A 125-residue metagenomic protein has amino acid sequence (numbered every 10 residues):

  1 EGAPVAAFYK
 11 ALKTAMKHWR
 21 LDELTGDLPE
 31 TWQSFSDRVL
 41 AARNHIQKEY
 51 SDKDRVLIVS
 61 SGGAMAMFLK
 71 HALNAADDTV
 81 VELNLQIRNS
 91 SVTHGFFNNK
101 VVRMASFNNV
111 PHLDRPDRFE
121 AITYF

Functional and structural regions predicted by a protein language model:
E1-A6, Q33, K48, D52-R55 (+1 more regions): Acidic, low-complexity terminal tails and accessory targeting/binding regions of phosphate-metabolizing enzymes
E1-R38: Phosphate-handling substructures
R20-L24, Q47, D77: A broad detector of the eukaryotic-type serine/threonine protein kinase catalytic domain
E23, D27, V56, L83: Conserved short-loop catalytic and cofactor-binding motifs
L40-K48: Generic structural signal for well-ordered alpha-helical scaffold segments
D54-G63: Short, well-ordered beta-to-alpha junction loops that form the rim of enzyme active sites and present histidine/acidic
G62-A66, N98: GST superfamily/GST-like fold recognition
